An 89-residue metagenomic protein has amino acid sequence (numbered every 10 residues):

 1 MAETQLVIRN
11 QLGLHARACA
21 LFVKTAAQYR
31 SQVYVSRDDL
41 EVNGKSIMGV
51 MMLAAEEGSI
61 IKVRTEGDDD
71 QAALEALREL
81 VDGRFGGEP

Functional and structural regions predicted by a protein language model:
M1-Q5, I60: Intrinsic-disorder/low-complexity, polar/charged segments enriched in Ser/Thr/Lys/Arg/Asp/Glu/Gln
V7-M48, M52-E57, E88: Compact, glycine-rich, soluble single-domain proteins
E56-P89: C-terminal structural segments of small proteins and small subunits
